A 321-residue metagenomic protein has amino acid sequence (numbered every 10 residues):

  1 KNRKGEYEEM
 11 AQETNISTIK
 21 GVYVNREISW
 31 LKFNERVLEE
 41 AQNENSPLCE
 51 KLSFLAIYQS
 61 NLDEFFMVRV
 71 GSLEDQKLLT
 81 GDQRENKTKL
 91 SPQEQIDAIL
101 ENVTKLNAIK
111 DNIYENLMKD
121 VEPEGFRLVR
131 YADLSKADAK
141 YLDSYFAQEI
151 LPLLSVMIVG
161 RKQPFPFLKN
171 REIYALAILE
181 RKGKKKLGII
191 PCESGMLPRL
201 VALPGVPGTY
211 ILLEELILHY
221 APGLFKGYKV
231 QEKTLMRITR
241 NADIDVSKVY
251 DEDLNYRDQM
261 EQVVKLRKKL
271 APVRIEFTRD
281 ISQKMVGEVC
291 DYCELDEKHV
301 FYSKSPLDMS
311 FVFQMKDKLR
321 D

Functional and structural regions predicted by a protein language model:
K1-E9: Short, Lys/Arg-enriched N-terminal segments with co-localized hydrophobic residues within the first ~10-30 amino acids
A11-D321: N-terminal non-catalytic structural scaffold regions of very large proteins
